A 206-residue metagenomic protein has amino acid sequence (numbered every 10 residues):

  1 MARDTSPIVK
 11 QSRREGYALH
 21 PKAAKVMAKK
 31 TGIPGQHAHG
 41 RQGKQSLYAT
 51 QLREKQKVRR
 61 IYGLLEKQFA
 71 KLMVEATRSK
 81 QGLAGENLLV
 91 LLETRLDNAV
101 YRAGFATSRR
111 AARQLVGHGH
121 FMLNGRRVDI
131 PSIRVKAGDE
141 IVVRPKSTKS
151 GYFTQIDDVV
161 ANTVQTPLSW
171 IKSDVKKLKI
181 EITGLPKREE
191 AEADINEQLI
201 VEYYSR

Functional and structural regions predicted by a protein language model:
M1-A103, I130-R206: Ferredoxin-like alpha/beta domains used as RNA- or RNAP-binding modules
R102, G117-H118: Short, intrinsically disordered, mixed-charge
A106-R109: Beta-rich strand-turn-strand
L115-V116, V135: Short, well-ordered loop/turn sites that connect or cap secondary structure elements
